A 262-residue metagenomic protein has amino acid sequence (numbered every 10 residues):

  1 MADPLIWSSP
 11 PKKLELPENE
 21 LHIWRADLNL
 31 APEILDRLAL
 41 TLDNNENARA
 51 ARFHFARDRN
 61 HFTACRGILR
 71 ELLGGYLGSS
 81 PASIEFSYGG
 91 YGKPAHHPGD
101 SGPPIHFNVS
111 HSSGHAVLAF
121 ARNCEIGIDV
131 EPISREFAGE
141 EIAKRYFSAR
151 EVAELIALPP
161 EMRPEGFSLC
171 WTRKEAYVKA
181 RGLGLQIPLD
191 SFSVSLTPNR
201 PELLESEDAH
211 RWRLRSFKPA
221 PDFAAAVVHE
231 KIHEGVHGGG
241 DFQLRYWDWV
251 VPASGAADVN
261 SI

Functional and structural regions predicted by a protein language model:
M1-I262: Core catalytic alpha/beta fold that binds nucleotide/phospho-ligands
